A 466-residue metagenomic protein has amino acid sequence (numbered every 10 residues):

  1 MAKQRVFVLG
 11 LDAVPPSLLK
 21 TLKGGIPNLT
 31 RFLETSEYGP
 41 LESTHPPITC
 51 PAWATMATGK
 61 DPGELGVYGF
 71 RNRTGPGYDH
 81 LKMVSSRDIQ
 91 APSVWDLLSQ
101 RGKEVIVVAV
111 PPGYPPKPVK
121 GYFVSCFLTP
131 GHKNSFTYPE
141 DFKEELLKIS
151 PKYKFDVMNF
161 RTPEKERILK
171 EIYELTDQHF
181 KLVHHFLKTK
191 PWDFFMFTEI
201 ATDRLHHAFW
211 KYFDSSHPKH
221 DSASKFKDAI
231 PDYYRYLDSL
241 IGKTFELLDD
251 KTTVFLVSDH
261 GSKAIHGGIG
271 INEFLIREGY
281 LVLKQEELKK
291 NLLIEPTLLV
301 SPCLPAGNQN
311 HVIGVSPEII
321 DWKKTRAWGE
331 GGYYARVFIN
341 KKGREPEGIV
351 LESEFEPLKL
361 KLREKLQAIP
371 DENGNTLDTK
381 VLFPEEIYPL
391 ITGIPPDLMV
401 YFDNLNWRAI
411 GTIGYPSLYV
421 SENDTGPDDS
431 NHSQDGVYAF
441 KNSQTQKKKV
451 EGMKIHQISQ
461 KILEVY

Functional and structural regions predicted by a protein language model:
A2, L11, F70-R101, V108 (+4 more regions): Secreted, luminal/periplasmic, and some membrane-associated catalytic domains that remodel anionic oxygen-ester
K3, P16-K190, I200-H207, V300 (+2 more regions): Active-site-proximal alpha/beta segments of enzymes that process anionic O-linked groups
K3-L19, F32, M56, L98 (+7 more regions): Beta-strand elements within well-structured catalytic alpha/beta cores of enzymes that handle phosphate/sulfate esters
P27, P51, I89-D96, D177 (+7 more regions): A structural signal for well-ordered alpha-helical segments within the folded catalytic domains of diverse enzymes
F32-E37, V110-P112, G348-N373, S433-Y466: C-terminal accessory region downstream of the catalytic core in glycan-modifying enzymes
L169-P191, F195, L205, K211-F255 (+1 more regions): A long, amphipathic alpha-helix that forms part of the scaffold/cap immediately adjacent to metal-dependent active
D203-H207, S216-P218, H260, P427-H432: Histidine-centered active-site/metal-ligand motif
F402-K448, I455: Low-complexity, glycine/alanine/valine/leucine- and proline-rich hydrophobic stretches
